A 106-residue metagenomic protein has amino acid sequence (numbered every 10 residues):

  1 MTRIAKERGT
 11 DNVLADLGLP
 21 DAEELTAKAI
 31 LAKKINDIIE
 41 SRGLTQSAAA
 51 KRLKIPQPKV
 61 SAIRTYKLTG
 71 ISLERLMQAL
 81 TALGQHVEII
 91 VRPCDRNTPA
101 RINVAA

Functional and structural regions predicted by a protein language model:
M1-K33, C94-V104: N-terminal flexible/basic segments that precede or flank functional cores
I39-S41: Short amphipathic helical patch at the helix-1/turn junction of helix-turn-helix
G43-S61: Short alpha-helical DNA-recognition segment
Q57, L68, N97-T98: Short secondary-structure boundary/hinge segments and terminal tails
R64: DNA major-groove recognition helix of helix-turn-helix
K67-L73: Short, solvent-exposed alpha-helical "recognition" segments
L73-I90: DNA major-groove recognition helix of helix-turn-helix/homeodomain DNA-binding modules
